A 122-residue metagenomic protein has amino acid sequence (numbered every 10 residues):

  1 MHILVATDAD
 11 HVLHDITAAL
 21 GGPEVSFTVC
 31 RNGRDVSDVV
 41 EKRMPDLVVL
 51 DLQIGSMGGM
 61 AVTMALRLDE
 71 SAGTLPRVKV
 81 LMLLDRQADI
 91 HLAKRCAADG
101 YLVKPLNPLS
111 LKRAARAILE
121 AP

Functional and structural regions predicted by a protein language model:
A6-T7, C30, V48, L83: Conserved sequence signature across two-component system core domains
T7-R31, D35: Two-component/phosphorelay signaling modules centered on CheY-like receiver
R31-L47: Acidic, metal-coordinating helix/loop segments flanking the phosphotransfer/catalytic sites of two-component signaling
D46, L50-L68: Conserved phosphotransfer microenvironments
D46, S71-K79: His-Asp phosphorelay/catalytic-motif detector in bacterial-type signaling
V48, Y101-L102: Two-component signal transduction core modules
A61, M82-G100: Alpha4 helix (beta4-alpha4-beta5 surface) of REC/receiver domains from two-component response regulators
L106-A115: C-terminal output helix
